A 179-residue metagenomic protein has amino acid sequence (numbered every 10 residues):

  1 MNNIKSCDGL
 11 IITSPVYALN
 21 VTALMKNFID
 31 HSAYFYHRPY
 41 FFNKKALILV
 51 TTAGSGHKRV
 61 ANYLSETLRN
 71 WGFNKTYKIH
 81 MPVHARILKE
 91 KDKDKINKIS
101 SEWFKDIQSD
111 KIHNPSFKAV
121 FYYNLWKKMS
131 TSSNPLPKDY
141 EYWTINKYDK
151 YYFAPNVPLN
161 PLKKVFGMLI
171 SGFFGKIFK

Functional and structural regions predicted by a protein language model:
M1-N74, Y151-P155: Helix-loop-strand module that forms the ligand-binding subsite of alpha/beta enzymes
N74-K179: Glycine-rich phosphate/pyrophosphate-binding loop and the adjoining helix
